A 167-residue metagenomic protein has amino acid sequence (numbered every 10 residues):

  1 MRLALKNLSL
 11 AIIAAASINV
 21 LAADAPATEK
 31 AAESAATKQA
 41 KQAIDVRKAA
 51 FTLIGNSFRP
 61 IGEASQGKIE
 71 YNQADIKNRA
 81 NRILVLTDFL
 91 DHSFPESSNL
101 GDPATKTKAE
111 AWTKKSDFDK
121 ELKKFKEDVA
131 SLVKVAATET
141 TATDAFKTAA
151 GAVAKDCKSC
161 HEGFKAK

Functional and structural regions predicted by a protein language model:
M1-L10: Bacterial N-terminal signal peptides that target proteins for export
L3, A23-D24: N-terminal leader/targeting segments
I13-A14: Intrinsically disordered terminal tails
S17-I18, A22: N-terminal signal peptide c-region/cleavage motif recognized by signal peptidases
P26-E29, K41-I69, Q73, K77-K167: Sequence context surrounding c-type heme c attachment/ligation sites in exported
K38: Acidic, metal-dependent phosphodiester-chemistry machinery of nucleic-acid enzymes
